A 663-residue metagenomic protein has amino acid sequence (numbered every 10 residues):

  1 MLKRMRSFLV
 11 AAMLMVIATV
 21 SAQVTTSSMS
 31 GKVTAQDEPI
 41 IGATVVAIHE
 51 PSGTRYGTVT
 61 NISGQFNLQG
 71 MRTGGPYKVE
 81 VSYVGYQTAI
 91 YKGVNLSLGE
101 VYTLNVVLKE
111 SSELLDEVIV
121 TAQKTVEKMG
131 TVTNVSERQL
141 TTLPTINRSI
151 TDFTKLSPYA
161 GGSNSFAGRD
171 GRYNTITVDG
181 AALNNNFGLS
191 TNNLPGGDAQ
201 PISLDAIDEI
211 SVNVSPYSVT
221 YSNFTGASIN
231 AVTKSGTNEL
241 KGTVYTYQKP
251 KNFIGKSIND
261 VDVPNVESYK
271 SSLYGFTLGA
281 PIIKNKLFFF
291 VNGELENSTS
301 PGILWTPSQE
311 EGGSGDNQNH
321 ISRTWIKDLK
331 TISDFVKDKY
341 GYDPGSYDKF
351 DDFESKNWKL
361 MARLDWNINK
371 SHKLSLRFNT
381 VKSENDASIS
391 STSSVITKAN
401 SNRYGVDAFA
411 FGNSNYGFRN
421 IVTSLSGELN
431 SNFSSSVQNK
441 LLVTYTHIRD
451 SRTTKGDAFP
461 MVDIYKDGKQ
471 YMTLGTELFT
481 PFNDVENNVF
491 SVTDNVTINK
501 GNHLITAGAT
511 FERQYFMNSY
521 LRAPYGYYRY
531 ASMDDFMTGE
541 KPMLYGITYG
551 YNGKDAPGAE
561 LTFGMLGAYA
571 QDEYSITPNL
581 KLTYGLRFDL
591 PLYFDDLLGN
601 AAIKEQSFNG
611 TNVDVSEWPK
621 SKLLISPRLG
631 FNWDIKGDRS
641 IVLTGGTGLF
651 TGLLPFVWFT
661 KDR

Functional and structural regions predicted by a protein language model:
S21-V118, T125: Periplasm-facing N-terminal accessory domains of Gram-negative outer-membrane beta-barrel systems
Q87, K92-T103, D116-S235, V261-D262 (+3 more regions): Periplasmic N-terminal accessory/gating domains of Gram-negative outer-membrane beta-barrel systems
A122, V244-P250, V291-L295, L376-T380 (+4 more regions): Transmembrane beta-barrel strands of outer-membrane/channel proteins
F166, A231, F276-A280, A362-W366 (+5 more regions): Residues on the lipid-exposed face of transmembrane beta-strands in outer-membrane beta-barrel proteins
L204-S211, V219-S228, K234-L329, E354-L360: Outer-membrane beta-barrel translocator/receptor signature
K234-G236, I283-N285, N369-S371, S434-Q438 (+4 more regions): Outer-membrane beta-barrel channels and translocator barrels
F353-K356, K370-Y569, G610: Replace "related TpsB outer-membrane translocases also match" with "some related outer-membrane beta-barrels such as
L597-S626, G630-R663: Solvent-exposed loop/turn elements at secondary-structure boundaries
